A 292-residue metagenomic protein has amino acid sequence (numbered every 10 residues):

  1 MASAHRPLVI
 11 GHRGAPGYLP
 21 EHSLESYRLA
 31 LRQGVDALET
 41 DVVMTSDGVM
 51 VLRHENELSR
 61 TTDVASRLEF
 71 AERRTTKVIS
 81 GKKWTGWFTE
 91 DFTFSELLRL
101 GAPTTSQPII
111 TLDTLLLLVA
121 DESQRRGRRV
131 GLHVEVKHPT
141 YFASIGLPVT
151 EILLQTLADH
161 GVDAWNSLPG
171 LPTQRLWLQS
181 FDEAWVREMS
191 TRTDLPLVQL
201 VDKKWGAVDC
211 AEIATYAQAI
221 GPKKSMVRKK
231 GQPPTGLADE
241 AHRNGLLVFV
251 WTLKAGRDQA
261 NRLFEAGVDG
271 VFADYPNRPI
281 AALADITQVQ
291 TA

Functional and structural regions predicted by a protein language model:
M1-A292: Phosphate-group recognition and catalysis centered on beta-loop-alpha active-site segments
